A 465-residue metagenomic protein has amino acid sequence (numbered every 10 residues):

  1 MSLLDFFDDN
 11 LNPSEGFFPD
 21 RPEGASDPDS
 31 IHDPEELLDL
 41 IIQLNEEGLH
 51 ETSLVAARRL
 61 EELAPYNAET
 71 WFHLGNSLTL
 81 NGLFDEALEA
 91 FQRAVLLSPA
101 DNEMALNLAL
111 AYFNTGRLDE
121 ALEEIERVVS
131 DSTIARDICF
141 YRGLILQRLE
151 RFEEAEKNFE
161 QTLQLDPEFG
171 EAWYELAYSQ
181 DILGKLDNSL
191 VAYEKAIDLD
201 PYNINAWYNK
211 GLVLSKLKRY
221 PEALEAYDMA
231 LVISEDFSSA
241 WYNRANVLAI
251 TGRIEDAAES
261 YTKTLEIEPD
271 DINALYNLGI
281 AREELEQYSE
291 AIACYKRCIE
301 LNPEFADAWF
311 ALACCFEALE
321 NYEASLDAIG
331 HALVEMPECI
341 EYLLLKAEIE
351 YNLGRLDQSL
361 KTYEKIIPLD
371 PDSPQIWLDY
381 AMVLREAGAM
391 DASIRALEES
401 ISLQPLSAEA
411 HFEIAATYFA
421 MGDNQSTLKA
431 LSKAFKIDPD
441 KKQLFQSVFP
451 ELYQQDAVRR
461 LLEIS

Functional and structural regions predicted by a protein language model:
P34, A68-E69, N102-E103, A135-D137 (+9 more regions): Helix-start (N-cap) detector for alpha-helical repeat units in TPR-like alpha-solenoids, especially tetratricopeptide
E46, L80, N114-T115, R148 (+8 more regions): Register position in tetratricopeptide repeats
L63, L97, S130-S132, L165 (+8 more regions): Structural marker of alpha-solenoid helical repeat scaffolds
H73, N107, Y141, E175 (+11 more regions): Canonical tetratricopeptide repeat
A416-Q443: TPR/TPR-like (Sel1-like) alpha-helical repeat modules
